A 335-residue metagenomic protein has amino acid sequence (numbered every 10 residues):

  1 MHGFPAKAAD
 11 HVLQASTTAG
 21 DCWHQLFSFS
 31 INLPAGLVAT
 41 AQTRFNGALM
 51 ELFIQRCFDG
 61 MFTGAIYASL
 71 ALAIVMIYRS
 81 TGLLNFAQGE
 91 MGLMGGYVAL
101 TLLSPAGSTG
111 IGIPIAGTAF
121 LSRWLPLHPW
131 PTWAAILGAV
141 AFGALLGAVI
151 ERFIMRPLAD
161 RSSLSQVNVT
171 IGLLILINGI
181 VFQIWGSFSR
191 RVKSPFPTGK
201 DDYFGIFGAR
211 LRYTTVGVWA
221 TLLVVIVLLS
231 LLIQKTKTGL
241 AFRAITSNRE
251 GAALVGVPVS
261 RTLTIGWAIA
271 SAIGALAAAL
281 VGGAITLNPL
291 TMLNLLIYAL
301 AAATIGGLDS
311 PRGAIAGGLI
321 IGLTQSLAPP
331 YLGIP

Functional and structural regions predicted by a protein language model:
A15, Q25-L37, T43-L49, F153 (+4 more regions): Cytosolic-side transmembrane-helix boundaries in multi-pass membrane proteins
S28-L70, V98, T109-A135, R161-S165 (+3 more regions): Membrane-interfacial amphipathic/re-entrant helices at transmembrane-helix boundaries
F53-T109, V149, F153-S165, A303-R312: Single transmembrane alpha-helix segments in multi-pass membrane proteins
Y67, A71, T132-V140, T264-G274 (+1 more regions): Transmembrane alpha-helical segments in multi-pass inner-membrane proteins
M76-Y97, I113, D160-Q166, T238-A241 (+5 more regions): Short, non-helical or kinked segments that cap or interrupt transmembrane helices
S108-L173, I180, A316-I321, Q325: Alpha-helical transmembrane segments within multi-pass membrane transporters and channels
F120-P126, P157-K235, T262, L327-P335: Transmembrane helix-bundle core of multi-pass membrane transporters and related energy-transducing complexes
F207-N288, M292, P311-A316: Helix-loop-helix "hairpin" substructures at the membrane interface of multi-pass membrane proteins
